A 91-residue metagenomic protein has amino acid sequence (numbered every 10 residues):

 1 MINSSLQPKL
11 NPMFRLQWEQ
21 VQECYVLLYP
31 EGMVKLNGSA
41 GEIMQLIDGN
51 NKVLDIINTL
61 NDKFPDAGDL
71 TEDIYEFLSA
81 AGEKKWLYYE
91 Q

Functional and structural regions predicted by a protein language model:
M1-Q45, Q91: Acidic, low-complexity/disordered tracts enriched in E/D and polar residues
M33-Q91: Long, charge-rich, low-complexity alpha-helical segments
